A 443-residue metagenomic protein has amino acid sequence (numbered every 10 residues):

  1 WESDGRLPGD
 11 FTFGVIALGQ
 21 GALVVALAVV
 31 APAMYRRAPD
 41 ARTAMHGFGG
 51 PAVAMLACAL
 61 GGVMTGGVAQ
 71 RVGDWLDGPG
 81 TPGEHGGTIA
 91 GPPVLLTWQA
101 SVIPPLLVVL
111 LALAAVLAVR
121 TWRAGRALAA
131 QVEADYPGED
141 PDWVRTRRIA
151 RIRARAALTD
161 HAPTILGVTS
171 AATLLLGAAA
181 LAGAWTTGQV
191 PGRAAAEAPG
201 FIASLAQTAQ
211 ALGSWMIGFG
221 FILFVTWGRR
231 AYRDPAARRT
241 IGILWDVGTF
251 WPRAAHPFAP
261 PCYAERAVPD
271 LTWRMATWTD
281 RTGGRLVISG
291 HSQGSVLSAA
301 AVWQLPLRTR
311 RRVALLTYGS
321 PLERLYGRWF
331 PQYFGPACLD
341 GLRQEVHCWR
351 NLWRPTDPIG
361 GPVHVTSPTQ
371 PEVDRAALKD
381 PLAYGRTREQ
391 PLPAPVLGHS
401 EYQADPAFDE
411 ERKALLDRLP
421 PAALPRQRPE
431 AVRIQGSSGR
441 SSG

Functional and structural regions predicted by a protein language model:
W1-Q20, V63-L107, A180-W215: Membrane interfacial helix motifs at helix-loop boundaries and amphipathic/re-entrant anchors
I16-L27, P93-W122, A172-A178, S204-A236: Alpha-helical membrane-embedded segments
A26-V53, L117-P163: Cytoplasmic membrane-interface regions of multi-pass membrane proteins
R42-L60, V144-G177, A206-G213, Y263-R266 (+1 more regions): Loop-to-transmembrane boundary segments
R230-P269, V313-A314, S320-G436, G443: Lipolytic serine-hydrolase domain surface
S289-A299: Gly/Ala-rich beta-loop-alpha elbow adjacent to hydrolase catalytic centers
A300-Q304: Active-site signature of alpha/beta-hydrolase-fold catalytic machinery across serine- and Asp/Cys-nucleophile hydrolases
